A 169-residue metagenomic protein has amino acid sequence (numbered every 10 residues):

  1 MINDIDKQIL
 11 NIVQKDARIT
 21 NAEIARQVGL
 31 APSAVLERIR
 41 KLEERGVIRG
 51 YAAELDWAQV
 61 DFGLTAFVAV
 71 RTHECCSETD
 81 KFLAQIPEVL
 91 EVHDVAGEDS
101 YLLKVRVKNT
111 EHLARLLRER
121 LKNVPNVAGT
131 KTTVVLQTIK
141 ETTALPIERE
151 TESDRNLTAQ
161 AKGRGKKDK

Functional and structural regions predicted by a protein language model:
M1-K169: A compositional/biophysical signature of low hydrophobicity enriched in polar/charged and small residues
